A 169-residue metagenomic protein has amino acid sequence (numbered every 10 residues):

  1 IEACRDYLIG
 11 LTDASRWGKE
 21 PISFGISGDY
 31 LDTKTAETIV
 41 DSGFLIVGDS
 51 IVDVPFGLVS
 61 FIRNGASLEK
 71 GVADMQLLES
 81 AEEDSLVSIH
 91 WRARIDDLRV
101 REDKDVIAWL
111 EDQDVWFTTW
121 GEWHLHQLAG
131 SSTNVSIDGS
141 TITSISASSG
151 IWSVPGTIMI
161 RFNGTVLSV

Functional and structural regions predicted by a protein language model:
I1-E69, D96-E102, E111: Catalytic domains of cell-wall/extracellular-matrix polysaccharide-remodeling enzymes, centered on de-N-acetylation
D13-A14, L77-L78, V106: Short, flexible, glycine/charge-rich loop motifs used to bind or transfer phosphoryl groups or to couple energy/partner
K19-P21, E82-L86: A general structural motif
T38, S80-A81: Short, conserved, surface-exposed binding loops centered on an aromatic residue
F44-I51, S88-V169: C-terminal domain-boundary segment and adjacent tail
N64-S80: A Trp-anchored, charged/polar loop motif used as the substrate-binding/catalytic surface of acyl/ester-handling
